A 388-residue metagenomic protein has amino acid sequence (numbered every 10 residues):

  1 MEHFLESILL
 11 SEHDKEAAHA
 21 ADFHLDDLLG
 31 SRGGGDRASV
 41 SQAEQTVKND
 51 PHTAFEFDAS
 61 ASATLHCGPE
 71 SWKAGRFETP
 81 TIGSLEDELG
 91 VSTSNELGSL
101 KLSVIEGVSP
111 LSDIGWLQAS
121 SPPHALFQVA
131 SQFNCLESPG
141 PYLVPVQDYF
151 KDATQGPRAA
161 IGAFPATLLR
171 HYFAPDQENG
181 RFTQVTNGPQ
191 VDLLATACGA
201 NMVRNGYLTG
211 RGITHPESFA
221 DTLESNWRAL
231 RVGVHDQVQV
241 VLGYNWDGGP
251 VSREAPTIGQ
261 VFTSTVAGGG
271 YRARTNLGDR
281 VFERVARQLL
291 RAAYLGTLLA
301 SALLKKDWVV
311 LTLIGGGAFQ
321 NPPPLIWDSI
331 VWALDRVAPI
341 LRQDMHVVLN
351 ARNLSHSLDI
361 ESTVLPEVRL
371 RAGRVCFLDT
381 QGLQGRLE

Functional and structural regions predicted by a protein language model:
M1-V309, I314-E388: Macrodomain-like recognition of ADP-ribose-binding/processing modules
